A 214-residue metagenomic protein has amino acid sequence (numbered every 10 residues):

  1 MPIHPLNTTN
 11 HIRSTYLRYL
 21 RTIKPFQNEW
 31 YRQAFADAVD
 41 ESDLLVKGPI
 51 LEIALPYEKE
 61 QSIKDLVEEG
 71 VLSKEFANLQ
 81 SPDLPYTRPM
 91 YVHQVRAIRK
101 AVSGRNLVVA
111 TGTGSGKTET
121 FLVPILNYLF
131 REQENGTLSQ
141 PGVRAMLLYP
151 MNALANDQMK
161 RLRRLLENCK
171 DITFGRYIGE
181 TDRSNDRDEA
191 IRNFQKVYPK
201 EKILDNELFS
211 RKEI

Functional and structural regions predicted by a protein language model:
M1-R96, N168, I172-G175, I191-Y198: Helicase-associated low-complexity/disordered flanking segments
L84, V102-G104, S115, P141-G142 (+2 more regions): Short, well-ordered loop/turn elements at secondary-structure boundaries
R99-L107, E119-Q140, R161-R163: Walker A/P-loop NTP-binding motif
L107-A110, M146-L147: Short hydrophobic/aromatic beta-strand immediately N-terminal to the Walker A/P-loop
T111-S115, M151: The conserved Walker
E119, P141-E167, R176-N185: Conserved Walker A/P-loop ATP-binding site and its immediately adjacent core in helicase/helicase-like ATPase domains
E134-P141, E167-K170, E207-F209: Conserved catalytic network of the ASCE P-loop NTPase/AAA+ motor domain
K170-I214: Inter-Walker segment of RecA-like/P-loop motor cores
